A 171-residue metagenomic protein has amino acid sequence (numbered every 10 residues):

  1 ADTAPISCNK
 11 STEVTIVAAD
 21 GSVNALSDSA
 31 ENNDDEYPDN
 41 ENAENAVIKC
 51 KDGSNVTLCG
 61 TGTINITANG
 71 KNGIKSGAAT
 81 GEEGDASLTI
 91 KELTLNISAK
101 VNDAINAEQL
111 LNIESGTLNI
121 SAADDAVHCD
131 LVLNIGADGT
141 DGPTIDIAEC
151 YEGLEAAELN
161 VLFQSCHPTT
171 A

Functional and structural regions predicted by a protein language model:
A1-A171: A composition-driven surface/loop motif
